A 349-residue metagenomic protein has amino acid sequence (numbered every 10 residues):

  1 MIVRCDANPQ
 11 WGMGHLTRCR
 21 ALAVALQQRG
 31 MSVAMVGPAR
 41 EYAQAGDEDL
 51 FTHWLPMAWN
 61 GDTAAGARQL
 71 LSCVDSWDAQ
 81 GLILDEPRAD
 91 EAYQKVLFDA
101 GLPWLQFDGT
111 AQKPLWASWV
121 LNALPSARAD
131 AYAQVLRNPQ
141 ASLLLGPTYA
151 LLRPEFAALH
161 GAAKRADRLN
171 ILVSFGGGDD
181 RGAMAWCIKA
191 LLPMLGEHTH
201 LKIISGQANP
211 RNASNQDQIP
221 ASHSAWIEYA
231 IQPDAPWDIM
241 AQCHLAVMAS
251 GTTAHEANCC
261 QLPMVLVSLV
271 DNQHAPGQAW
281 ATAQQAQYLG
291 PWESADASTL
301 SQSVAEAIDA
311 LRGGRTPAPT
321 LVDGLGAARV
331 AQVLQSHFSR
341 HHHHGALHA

Functional and structural regions predicted by a protein language model:
V3, N8-M13, R18, L22-A25 (+3 more regions): Active-site and donor-binding regions of nucleotide-sugar-utilizing enzymes
S32-A39, L201-G206: Short internal beta-strands
W116-G182, N212-A213: A nucleotide-sugar donor-handling region in carbohydrate enzymes
R165-C243: Donor-nucleotide binding loops and adjacent catalytic segments primarily of GT-B fold Leloir glycosyltransferases
A241-T252: Acidic donor-binding loop of glycosyltransferase active sites
A254-T299: Catalytic binding pocket for nucleotide-activated donors in carbohydrate/polymer assembly enzymes
R312-G324: A short, well-ordered alpha-helix in the C-terminal region of glycosyltransferases
D323-A349: C-terminal alpha-helical cap of glycosyltransferases
